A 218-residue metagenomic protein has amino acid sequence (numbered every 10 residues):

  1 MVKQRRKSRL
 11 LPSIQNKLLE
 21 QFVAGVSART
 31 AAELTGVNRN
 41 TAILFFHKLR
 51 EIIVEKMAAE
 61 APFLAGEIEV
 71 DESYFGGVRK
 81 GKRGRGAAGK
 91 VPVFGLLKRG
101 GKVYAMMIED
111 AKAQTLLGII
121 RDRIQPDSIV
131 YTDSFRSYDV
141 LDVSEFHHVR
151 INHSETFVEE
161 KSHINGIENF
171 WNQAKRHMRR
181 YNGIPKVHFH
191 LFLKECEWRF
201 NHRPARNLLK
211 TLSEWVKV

Functional and structural regions predicted by a protein language model:
M1-V218: Residue-level recognition of single "structural anchor" positions that define or cap local secondary structure
